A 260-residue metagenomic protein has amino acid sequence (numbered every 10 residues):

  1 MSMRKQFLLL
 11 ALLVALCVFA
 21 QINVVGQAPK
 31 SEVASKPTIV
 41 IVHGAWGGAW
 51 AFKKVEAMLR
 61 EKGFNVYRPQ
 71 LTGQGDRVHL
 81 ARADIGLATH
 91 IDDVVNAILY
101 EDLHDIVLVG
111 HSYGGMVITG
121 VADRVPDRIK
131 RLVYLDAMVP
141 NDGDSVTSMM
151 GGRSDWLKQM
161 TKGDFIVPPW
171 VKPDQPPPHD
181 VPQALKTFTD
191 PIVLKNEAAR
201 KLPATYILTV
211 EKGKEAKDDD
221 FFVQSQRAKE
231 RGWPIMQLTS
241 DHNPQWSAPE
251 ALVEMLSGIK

Functional and structural regions predicted by a protein language model:
G44-G47, S112: Active-site glycine-rich loops that stabilize anionic/oxyanionic intermediates across multiple enzyme folds
W46-K54, V66: Serine-hydrolase catalytic-loop signature spanning alpha/beta hydrolases and amidase-signature enzymes
L59-H79: Conserved alpha/beta-hydrolase
Q70, V107, K130-V133: Residue in the alpha/beta-hydrolase core beta-strand immediately N-terminal to the catalytic nucleophile
A83, D123, I129, V133-P168 (+2 more regions): Flexible "cap/lid" loop of the alpha/beta hydrolase fold
I91-I106: Conserved acidic catalytic loop of the alpha/beta-hydrolase fold
G110, G114, I118: Gly/Ala-rich beta-loop-alpha elbow adjacent to hydrolase catalytic centers
V210-T239, N243-W246, I259: Conserved loop-alpha-helix segment in the C-terminal half of the alpha/beta-hydrolase fold that carries the catalytic
